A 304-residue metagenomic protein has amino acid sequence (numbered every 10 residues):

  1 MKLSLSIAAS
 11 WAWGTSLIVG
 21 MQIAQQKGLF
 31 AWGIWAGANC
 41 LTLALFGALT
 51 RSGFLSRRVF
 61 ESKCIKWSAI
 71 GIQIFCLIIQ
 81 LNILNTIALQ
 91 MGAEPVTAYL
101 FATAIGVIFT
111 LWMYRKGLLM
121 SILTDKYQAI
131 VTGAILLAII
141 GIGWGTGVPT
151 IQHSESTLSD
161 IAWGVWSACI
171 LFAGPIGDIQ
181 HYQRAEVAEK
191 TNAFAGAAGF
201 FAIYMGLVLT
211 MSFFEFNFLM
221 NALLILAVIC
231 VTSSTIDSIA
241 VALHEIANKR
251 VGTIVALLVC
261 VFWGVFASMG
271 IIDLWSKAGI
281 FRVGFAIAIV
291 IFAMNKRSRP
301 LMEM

Functional and structural regions predicted by a protein language model:
M1, K277-M304: C-terminal membrane-solvent junction of multi-pass transporters and transport-like membrane proteins
M1-I18, G106-L123, A129, I135-A138 (+4 more regions): Membrane-interface "cap" regions at the ends of multi-pass membrane proteins
M1-V59, C169-I170, H181-V231: Membrane-interface helix-loop-helix modules in multi-pass membrane proteins
T15-F30, S52-F54, C76-G92, L111-L119 (+4 more regions): Transmembrane helix-loop junctions in multi-pass membrane proteins
G33-M113, I170-L171, I225-D237, N248-L258 (+1 more regions): Helix-loop-helix module between adjacent transmembrane segments
W35-A36, A69, T124-D125, A197 (+1 more regions): Residue-level recognition of transmembrane alpha-helices in multi-pass small-molecule transporters/permeases
A69-Q80, I130-I142, G164-G177, K190-N217 (+2 more regions): Selective recognition of specific alpha-helical transmembrane segments in multi-pass small-molecule
L77-F101, I108-M120, T124-S156, F172-P175 (+1 more regions): Hydrophobic alpha-helical segments and their helix-loop junctions in multi-pass secondary transporters
